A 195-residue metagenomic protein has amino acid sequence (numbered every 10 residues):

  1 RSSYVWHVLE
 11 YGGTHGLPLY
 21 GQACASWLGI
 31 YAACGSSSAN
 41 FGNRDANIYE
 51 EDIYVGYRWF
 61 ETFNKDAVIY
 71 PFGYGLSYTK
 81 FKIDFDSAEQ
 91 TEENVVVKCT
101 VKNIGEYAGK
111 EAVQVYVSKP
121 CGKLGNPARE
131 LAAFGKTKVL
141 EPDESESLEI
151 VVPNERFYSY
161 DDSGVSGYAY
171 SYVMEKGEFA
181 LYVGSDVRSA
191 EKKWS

Functional and structural regions predicted by a protein language model:
R1-K110, Y116-S118, P142-E144, Y168-D186 (+1 more regions): Secreted, periplasmic, or luminal enzymes acting at the cell surface/secretory milieu
A112-Y116, L131-F134: Ordered hydrophobic segments in well-structured contexts
K123-G167: Intrinsically disordered, low-complexity Pro/Gly/Ser/Thr-rich segments with frequent PxxP/GP/PP motifs and embedded
